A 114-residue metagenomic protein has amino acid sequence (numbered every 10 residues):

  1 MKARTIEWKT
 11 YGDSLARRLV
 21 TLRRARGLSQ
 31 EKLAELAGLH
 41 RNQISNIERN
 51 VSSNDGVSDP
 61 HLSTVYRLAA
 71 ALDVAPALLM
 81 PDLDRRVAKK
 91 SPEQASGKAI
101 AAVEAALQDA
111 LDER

Functional and structural regions predicted by a protein language model:
M1-G27: A short, Lys/Arg-rich alpha-helix, primarily the initiator
R17-L36, R67, E93-G97: Short basic helix-loop element that most often maps to the first helix and adjoining turn of HTH DNA-binding modules
R18, E35, Q43-N46, D59 (+2 more regions): Residue-level recognition of specific faces of alpha-helices
G27-S53: Short alpha-helical DNA-recognition segment
E48, T64, L72, M80-L83: DNA major-groove recognition helix of helix-turn-helix
V51-A70: Short, basic-rich loop-to-helix N-cap that marks the start of a DNA-contacting helix
A77-R114: Short, charged recognition helix plus adjacent turn of helix-turn-helix-like nucleic-acid-binding domains
